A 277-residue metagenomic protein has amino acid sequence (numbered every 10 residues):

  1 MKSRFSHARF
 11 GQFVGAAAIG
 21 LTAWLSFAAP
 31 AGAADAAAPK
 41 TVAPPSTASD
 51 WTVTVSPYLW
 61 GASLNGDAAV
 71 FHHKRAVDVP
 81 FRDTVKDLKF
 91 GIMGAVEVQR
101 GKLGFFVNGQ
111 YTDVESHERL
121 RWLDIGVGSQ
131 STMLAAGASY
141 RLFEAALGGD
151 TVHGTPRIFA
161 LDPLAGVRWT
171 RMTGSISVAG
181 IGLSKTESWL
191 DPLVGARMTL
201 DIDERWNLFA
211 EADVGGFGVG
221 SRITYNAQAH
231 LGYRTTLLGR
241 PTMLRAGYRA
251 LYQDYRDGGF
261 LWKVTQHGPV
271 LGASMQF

Functional and structural regions predicted by a protein language model:
M1-D50: Cleavable N-terminal export/targeting peptides
G32-F105: Short glycine/proline- and aromatic-enriched beta-strand/turn motifs that initiate or cap beta-hairpins
V42-W51, F143-A160, I202-W206, T236-T242: Short loop/turn motifs that connect adjacent beta-strands in outer-membrane beta-barrel proteins
S49-W51, L88-I92, Q99, G128-L134 (+4 more regions): Residues that define the transmembrane beta-barrel architecture of outer-membrane proteins
V53-P57, G94, G101-V107, A136 (+7 more regions): Transmembrane beta-strands of outer-membrane beta-barrel proteins
L59-S63, H72, R100-K102, G109-E115 (+6 more regions): Transmembrane beta-strands of outer-membrane beta-barrel pores
G104-S116, W122-I181, W189-G195, L200-I202: Gram-negative (and chloroplast) outer-membrane scaffold detector with strong preference for beta-barrel transmembrane
A135-A138, T235, T265-F277: Outer-membrane beta-barrel "beta-signal"
